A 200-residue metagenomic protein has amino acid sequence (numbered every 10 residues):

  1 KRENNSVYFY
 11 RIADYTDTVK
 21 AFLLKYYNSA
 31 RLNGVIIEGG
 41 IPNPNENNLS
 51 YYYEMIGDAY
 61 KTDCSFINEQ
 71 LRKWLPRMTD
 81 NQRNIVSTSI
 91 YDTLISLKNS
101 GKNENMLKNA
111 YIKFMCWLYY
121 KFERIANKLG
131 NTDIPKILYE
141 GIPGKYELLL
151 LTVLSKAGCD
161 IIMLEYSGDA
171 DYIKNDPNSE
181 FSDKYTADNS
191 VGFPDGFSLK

Functional and structural regions predicted by a protein language model:
K1-M115, K174-K200: Conserved N-terminal ligand/cofactor-binding loop architecture of enzyme catalytic domains
S96-Y185: Active-site and donor-binding regions of nucleotide-sugar-utilizing enzymes
